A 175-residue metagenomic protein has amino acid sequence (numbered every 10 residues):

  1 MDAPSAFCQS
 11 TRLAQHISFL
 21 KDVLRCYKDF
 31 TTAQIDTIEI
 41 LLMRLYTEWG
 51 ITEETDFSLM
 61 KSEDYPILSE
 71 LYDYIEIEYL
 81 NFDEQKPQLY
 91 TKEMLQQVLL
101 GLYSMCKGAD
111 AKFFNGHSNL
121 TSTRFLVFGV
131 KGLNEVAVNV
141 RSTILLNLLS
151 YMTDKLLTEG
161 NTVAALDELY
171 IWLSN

Functional and structural regions predicted by a protein language model:
M1-N175: P-loop NTPase motor domains
